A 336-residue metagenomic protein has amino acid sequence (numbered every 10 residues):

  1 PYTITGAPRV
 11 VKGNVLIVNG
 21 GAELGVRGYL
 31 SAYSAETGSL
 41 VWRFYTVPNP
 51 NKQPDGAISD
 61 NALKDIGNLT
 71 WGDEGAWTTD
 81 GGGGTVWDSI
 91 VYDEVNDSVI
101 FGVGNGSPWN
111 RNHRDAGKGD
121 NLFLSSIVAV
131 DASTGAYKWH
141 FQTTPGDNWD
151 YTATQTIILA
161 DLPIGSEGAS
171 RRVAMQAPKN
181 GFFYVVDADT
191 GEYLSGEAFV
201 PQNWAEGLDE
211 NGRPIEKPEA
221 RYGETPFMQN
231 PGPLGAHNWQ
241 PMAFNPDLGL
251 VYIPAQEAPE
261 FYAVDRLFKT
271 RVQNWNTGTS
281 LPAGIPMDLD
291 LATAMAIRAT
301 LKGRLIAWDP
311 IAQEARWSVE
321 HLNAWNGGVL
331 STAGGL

Functional and structural regions predicted by a protein language model:
P1-L336: Noncatalytic, solvent-exposed loop/strand surfaces of beta-propeller-type extracellular/periplasmic domains
